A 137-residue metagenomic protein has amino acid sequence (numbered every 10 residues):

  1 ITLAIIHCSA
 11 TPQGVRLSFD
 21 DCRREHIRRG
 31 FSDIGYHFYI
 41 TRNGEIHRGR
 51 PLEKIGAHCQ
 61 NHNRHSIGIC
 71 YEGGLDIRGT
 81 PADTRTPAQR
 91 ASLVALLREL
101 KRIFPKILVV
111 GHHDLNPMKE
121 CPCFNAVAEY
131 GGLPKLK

Functional and structural regions predicted by a protein language model:
I1-I5, S9, R42-I46, P51 (+2 more regions): Basic/polar, cationic surfaces and motifs that engage anionic cell-wall and phosphate/carboxylate ligands
I1-K54: Short, conserved "active-site rim" segments that organize catalytic pockets and cofactor/ligand binding
A57-N61: Short, surface-exposed beta-strand/loop micro-motifs that present aromatic residues
